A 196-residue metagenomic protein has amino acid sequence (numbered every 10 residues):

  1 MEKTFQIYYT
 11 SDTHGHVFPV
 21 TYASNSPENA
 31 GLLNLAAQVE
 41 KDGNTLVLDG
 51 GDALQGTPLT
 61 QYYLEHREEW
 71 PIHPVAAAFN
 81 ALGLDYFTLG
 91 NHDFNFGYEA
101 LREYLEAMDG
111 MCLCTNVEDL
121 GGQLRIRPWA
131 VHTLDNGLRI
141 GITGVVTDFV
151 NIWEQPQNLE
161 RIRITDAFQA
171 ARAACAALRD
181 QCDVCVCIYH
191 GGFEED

Functional and structural regions predicted by a protein language model:
M1-D196: Acidic, metal/ion-coordinating pockets
